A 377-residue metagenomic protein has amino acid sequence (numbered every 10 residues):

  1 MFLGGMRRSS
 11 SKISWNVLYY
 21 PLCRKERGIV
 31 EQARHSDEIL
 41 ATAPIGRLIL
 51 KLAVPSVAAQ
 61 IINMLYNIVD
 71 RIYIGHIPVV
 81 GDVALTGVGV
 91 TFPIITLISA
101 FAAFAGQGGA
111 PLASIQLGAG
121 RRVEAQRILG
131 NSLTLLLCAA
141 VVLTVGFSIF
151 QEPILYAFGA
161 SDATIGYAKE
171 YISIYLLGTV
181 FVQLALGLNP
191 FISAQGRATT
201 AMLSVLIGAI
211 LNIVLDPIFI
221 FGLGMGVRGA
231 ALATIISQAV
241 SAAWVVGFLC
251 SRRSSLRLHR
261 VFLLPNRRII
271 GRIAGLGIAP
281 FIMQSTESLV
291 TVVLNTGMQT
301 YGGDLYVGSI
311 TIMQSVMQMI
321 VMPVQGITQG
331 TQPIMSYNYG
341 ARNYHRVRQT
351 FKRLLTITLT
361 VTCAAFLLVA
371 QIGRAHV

Functional and structural regions predicted by a protein language model:
V17-K51, T234, V245-E287: Interhelical loop/hinge segments that connect adjacent transmembrane helices in multipass membrane
A41, T199, A209-A243, Q371-R374: Membrane-interface helix-loop junctions in multi-pass transport and translocation proteins
R47-A110, G275-M298: Signature of the first transmembrane helix
I61, L65-L85, L155-D162, I218-G224 (+4 more regions): Helix-terminus/linker motif at the lipid-water interface of multi-pass membrane proteins
L85-V145, V182-A201, S309-L367: Small-residue-rich hydrophobic transmembrane alpha-helices
V142-I174, F366-H376: Short membrane-interface helical motifs at transmembrane helix boundaries in multi-pass membrane transporters
F147, P190, D216, V245-L249 (+3 more regions): Structural signal for membrane-spanning alpha-helices in multi-pass inner-membrane proteins, emphasizing helix cores
D162-L188, G275, I312-Q318: Alpha-helical transmembrane segments of multi-pass membrane proteins
